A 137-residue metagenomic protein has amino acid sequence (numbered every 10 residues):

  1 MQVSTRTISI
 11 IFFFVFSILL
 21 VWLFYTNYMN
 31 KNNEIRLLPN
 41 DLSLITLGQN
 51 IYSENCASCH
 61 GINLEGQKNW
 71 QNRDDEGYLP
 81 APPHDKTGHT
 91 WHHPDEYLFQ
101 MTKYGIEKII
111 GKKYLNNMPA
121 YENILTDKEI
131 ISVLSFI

Functional and structural regions predicted by a protein language model:
M1-F16: N-terminal Sec-pathway targeting helices
F14-T26, E96-F99, P119-I137: C-terminal capping alpha-helices of c-type cytochrome domains
T26-I51: Electrostatic cytochrome c docking/interface patches
T46-A57, D95-E96, I124-D127: Sequence context surrounding c-type heme c attachment/ligation sites in exported
G48, Y52-I62, M118, V133-I137: The canonical Cys-X-X-Cys-His
C59-G66, G88, K103, A120-N123: Detector for the c-type heme attachment site
N69-G77: Short, flexible, mixed-charge acidic loops at enzyme active sites
D74, P82-H84, M101-I131: Axial heme c-ligation environment in periplasmic c-type cytochrome domains
